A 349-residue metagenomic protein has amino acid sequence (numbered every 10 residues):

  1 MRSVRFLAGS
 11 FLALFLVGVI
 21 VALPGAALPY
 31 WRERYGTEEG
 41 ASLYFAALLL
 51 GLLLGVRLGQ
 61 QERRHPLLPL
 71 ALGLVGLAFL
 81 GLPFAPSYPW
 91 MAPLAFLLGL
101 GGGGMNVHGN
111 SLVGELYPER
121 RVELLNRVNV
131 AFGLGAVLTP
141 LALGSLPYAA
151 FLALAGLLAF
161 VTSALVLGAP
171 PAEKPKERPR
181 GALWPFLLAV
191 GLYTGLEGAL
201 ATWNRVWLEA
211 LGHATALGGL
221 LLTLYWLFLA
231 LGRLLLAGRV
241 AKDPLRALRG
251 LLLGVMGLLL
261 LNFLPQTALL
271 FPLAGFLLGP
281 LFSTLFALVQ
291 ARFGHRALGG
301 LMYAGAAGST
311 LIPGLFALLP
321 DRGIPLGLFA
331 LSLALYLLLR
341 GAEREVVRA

Functional and structural regions predicted by a protein language model:
P24-G25, A182-A230: Extracytoplasmic gate region of multi-pass secondary transporters
L43-G59, T223-L235: Central cavity-lining transmembrane alpha-helices of secondary-active solute carriers, predominantly the Major
L74-P86, G254-L264: C-terminal ends and interior cores of transmembrane alpha-helices in multi-pass membrane transporters/permeases
F96-V130: Cytoplasmic helix-loop-helix junction between adjacent transmembrane helices in 12-TM secondary transporters
G104-Y117, G279-F293: Intracellular juxtamembrane helix-capping segments at the cytosolic ends of symmetry-related transmembrane helices
A149-V166, I324-R340: Symmetry-related core transmembrane helices of the 12-TM Major Facilitator Superfamily/SLC fold
R246-L285: C-terminal transmembrane helical hairpin of 12-TM major facilitator-type secondary transporters
G294-P320, L328: A late C-terminal transmembrane helix in Major Facilitator Superfamily
